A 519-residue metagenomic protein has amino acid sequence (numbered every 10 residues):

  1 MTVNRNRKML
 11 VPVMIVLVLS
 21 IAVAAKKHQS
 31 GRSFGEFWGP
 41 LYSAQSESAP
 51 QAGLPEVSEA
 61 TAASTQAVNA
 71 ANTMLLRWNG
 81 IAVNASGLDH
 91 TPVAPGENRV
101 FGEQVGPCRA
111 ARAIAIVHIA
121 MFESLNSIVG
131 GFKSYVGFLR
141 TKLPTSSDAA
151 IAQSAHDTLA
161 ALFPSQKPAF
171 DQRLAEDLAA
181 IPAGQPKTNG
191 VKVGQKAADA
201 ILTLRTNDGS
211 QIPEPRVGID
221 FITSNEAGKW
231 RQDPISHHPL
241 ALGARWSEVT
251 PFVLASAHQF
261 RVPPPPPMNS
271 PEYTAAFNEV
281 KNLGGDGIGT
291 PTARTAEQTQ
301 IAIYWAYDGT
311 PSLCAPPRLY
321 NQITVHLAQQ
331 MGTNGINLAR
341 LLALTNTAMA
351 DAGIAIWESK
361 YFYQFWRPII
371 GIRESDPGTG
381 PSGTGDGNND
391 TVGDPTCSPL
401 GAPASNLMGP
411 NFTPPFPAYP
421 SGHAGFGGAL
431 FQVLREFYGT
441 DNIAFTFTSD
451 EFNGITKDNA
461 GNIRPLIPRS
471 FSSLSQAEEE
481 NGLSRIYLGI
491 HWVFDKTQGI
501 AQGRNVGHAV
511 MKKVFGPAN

Functional and structural regions predicted by a protein language model:
M1-N6: N-terminal secretory signal peptides that target proteins for export/translocation
K8-L10: Gram-positive Sec-dependent secretion signals
P12-S20: Bacterial N-terminal signal peptides
H28-N519: Acidic/polar surface patches and capping/hinge elements
